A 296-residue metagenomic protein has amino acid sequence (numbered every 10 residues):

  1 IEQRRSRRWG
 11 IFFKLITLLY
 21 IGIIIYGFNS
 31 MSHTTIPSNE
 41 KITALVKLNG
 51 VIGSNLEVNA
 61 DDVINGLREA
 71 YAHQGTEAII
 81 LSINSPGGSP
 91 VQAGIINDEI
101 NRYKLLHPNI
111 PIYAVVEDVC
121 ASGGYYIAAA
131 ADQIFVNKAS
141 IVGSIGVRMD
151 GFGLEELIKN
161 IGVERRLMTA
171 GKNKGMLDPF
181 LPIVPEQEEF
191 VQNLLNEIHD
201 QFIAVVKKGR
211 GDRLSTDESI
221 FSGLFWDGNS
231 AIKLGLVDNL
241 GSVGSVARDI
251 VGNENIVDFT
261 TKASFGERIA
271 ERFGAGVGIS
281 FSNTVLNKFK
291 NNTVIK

Functional and structural regions predicted by a protein language model:
I1-A114, V119-C120, A131-N137, D150-K296: N-terminal organellar transit peptides
C120-S122, I141-I145: Short gly/pro/ser/thr-enriched loop/turn and capping motifs at secondary-structure boundaries
